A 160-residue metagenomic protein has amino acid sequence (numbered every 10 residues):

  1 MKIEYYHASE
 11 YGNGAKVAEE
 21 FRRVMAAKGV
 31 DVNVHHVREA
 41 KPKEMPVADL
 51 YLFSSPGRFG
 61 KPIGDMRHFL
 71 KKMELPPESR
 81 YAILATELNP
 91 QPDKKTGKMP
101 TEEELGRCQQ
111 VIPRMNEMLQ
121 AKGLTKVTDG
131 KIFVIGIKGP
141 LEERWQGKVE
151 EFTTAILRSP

Functional and structural regions predicted by a protein language model:
M1-K2, P160: Short, Lys/Arg-enriched, disordered terminal segments
K2-K28: N-terminal beta1-alpha1 ligand-phosphate binding loop
K16, V24, K28, N33 (+1 more regions): FMN-binding flavodoxin-like domain, especially the glycine-rich phosphate-binding loop
E39-E44: Short acidic active-site motifs
